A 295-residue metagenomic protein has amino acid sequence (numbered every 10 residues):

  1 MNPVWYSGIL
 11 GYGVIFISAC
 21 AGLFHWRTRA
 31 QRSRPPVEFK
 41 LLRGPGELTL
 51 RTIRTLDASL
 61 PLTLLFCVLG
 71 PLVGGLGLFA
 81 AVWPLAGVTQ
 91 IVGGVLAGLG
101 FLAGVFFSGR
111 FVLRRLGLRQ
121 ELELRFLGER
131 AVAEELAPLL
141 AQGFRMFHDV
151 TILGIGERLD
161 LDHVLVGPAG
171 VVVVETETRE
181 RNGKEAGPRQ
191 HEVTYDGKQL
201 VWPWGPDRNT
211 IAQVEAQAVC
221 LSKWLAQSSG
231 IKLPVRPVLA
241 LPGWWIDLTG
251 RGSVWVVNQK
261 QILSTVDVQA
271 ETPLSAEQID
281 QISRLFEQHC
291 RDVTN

Functional and structural regions predicted by a protein language model:
M1-R158, A169-V171, E177-E185, L200-N295: Surface-exposed interaction regions that form or flank ligand-binding interfaces
D162: Phosphate-centric recognition/catalysis
L165-V166: Conserved hydrophobic "DFG−1" position in protein kinase catalytic cores
K184-D196: Short, flexible, mixed-charge acidic loops at enzyme active sites
